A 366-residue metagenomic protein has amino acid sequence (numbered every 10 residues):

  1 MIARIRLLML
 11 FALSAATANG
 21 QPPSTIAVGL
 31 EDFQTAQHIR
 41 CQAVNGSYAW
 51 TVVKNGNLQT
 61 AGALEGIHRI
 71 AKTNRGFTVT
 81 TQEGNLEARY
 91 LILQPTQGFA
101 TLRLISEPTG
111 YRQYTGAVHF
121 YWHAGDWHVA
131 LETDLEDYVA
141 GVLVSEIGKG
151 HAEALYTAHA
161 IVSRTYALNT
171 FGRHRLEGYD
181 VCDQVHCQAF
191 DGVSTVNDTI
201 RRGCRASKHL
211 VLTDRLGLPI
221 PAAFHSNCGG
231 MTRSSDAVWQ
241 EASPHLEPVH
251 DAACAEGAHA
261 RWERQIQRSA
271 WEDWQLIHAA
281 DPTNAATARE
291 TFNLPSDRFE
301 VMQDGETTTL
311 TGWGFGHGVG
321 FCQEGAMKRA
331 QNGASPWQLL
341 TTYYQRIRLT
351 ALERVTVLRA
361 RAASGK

Functional and structural regions predicted by a protein language model:
I2-F11, A16-K366: Conserved, single-site charged/polar hotspot
